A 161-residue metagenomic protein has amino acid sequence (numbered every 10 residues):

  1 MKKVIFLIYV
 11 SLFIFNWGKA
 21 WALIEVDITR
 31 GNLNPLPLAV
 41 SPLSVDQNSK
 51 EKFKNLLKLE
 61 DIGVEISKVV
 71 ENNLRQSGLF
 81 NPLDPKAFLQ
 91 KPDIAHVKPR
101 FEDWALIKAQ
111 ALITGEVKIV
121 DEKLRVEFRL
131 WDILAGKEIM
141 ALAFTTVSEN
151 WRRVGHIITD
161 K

Functional and structural regions predicted by a protein language model:
V4-I14: Sec-dependent N-terminal signal peptides
F6, V45, T114-V117: Hydrophobic/anchoring residues in structured secondary elements
L7, S77, I107-K108: Structured helix-beta-strand junction loops
N16-A22: Sec/Tat signal peptide C-region and signal peptidase I cleavage site
A22-I24, N34-A39, I66, V70 (+4 more regions): Envelope-exposed proteins and targeting segments
I24, A95-I157: Amphipathic beta-strand/beta-sheet edge segments enriched in Tyr/Trp
T29-R100: Short beta-strand->alpha-helix linker/helix-N-cap micro-motif that forms a surface specificity/interaction loop
